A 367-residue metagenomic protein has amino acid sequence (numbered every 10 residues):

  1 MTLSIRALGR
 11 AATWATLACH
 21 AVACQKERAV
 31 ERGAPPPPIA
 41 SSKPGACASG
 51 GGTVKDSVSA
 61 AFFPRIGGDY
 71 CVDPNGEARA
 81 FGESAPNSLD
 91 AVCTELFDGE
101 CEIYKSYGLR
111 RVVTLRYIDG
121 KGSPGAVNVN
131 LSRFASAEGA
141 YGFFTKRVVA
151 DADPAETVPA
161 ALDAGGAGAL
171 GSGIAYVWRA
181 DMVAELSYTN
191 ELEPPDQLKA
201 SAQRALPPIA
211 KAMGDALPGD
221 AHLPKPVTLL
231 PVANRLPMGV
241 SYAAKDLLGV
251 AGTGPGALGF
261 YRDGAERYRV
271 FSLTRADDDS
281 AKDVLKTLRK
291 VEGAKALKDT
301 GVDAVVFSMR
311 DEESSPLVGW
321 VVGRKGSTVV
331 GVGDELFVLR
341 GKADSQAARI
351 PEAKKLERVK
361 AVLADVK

Functional and structural regions predicted by a protein language model:
T2-T13: Bacterial N-terminal signal peptides that target proteins for export
C24-N128, S132-K367: Soluble, non-membrane globular domain cores that form compact, hydrophobic packing and curved binding surfaces
